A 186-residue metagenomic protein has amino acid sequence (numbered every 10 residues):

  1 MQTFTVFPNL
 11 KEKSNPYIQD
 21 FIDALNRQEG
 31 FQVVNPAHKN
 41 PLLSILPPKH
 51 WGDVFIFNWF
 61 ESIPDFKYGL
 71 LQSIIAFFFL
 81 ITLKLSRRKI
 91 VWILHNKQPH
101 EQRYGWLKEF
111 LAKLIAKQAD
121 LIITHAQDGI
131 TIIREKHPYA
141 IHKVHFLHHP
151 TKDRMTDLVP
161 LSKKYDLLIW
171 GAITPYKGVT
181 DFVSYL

Functional and structural regions predicted by a protein language model:
M1-N40, G52, S184: N-terminal subdomain of nucleotide-sugar transferases
Q2-T3, V54, K143, S162-L167: Charged active-site motifs of nucleotide-sugar-dependent glycosyltransferases
F7-I18, I63-G69, E101, T174-K177: A short, glycine/small-residue-rich beta-strand->loop->alpha-helix junction that serves as a flexible
F31-A37, L46-S73, L121: Short N-terminal targeting/anchoring amphipathic segment
D53-W59, F78-Q98: Active-site proximal beta-strand in glycosyltransferases
I74-K89, Q102-I122: Membrane-proximal helix-turn-helix segments that form the acceptor-binding/catalytic region of lipid-linked
K117-R134, Y139-T156: Donor nucleotide-sugar binding/catalytic pocket of nucleotide-sugar-dependent glycosyltransferases
L161-G178, V183-L186: Conserved donor-binding/catalytic core segment of Leloir-type glycosyltransferases
